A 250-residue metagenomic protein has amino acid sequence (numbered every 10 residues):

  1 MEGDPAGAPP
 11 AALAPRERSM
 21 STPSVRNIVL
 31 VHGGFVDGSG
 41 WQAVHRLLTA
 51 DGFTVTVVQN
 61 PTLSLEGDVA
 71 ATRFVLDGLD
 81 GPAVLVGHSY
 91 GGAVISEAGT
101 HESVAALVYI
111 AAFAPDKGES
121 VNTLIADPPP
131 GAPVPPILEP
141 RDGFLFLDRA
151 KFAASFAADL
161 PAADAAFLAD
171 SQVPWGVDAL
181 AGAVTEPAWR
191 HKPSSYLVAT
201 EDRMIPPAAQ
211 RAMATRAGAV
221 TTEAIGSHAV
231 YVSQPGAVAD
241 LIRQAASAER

Functional and structural regions predicted by a protein language model:
E2-S19: Short, Lys/Arg-enriched N-terminal segments with co-localized hydrophobic residues within the first ~10-30 amino acids
S21-D80: Active-site catalytic motif of lipid deacylating hydrolases and related acyltransferases
R26, W189-S194, A217-A219: Short, proline-enriched alpha-helix->beta-strand connector loops that line the catalytic pocket of alpha/beta-hydrolase
V86-G91, I95: Gly/Ala-rich beta-loop-alpha elbow adjacent to hydrolase catalytic centers
T100-R149, G176-L180, I205, M213: Flexible "cap/lid" loop of the alpha/beta hydrolase fold
D170-A188: Active-site nucleophile elbow and catalytic-triad environment of alpha/beta-hydrolase enzymes
Y196-V198: Short beta-strand/loop motif that positions the catalytic acidic residue of the alpha/beta-hydrolase fold
T200-V232, Q244-A245: Conserved loop-alpha-helix segment in the C-terminal half of the alpha/beta-hydrolase fold that carries the catalytic
